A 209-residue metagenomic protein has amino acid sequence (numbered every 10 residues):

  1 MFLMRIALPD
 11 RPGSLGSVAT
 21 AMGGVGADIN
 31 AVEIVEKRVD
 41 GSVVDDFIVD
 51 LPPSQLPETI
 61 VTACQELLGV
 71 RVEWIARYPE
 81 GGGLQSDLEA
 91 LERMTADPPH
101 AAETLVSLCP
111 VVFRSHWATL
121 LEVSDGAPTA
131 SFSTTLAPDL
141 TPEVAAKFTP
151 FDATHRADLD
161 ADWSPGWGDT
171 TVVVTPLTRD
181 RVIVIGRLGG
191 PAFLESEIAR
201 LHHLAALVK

Functional and structural regions predicted by a protein language model:
M1-A96, L108: A conserved regulatory-domain signal marking ACT and ACT-like small-molecule sensing domains and adjacent regulatory
D50, G190-P191: Short strand->helix junction
I75-D87, A118-P128, S164-P165: Short secondary-structure transition/capping segments
D87-S124: Amphipathic alpha-helical coiled-coil segments that mediate homodimerization and allosteric signal transmission
L121-G186: GAF sensory domains
I185-G189, R200: Extended, charged low-complexity segments that frequently continue into or abut oligomerization scaffolds
F193-K209: Amphipathic alpha-helical "output/dimerization" segments
